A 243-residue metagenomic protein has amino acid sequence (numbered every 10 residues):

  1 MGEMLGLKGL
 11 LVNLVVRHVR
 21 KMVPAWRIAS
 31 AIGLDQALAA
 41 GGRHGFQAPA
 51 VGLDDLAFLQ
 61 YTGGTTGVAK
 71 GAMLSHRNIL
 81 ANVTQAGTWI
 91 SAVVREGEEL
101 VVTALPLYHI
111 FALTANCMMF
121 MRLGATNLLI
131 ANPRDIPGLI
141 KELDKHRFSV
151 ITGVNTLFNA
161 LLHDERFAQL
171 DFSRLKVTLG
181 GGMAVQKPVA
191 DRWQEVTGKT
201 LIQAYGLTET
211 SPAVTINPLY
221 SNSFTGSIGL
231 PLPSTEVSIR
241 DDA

Functional and structural regions predicted by a protein language model:
M1-L53: ANL superfamily adenylate-forming
L7-L10, A125, F148-G153, L162-S223 (+1 more regions): Gly/Ser/Thr-rich phosphate-binding loop
G41-D54, L59-T103, A125: Conserved adenylate-forming
A48-A50, G226-L232: Short Gly/Pro-enriched turn/cap motifs at secondary-structure boundaries
L56, T62-T65, V101, L107 (+5 more regions): Conserved S/T- and glycine-rich ATP-binding loop of Class I adenylate-forming
L80-L100, I110-S149, D164: Conserved AMP-binding/adenylation subdomain of ANL enzymes
L219, P233-S234, R240-A243: C-terminal lobe/hinge of AMP-binding adenylation domains
